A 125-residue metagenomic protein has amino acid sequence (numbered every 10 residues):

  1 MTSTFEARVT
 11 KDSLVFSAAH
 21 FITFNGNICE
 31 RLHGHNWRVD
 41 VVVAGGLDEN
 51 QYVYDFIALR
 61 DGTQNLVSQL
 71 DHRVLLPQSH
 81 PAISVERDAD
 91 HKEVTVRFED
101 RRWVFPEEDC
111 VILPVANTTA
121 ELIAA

Functional and structural regions predicted by a protein language model:
M1-A125: Charge-rich, low-complexity N-terminal segments
